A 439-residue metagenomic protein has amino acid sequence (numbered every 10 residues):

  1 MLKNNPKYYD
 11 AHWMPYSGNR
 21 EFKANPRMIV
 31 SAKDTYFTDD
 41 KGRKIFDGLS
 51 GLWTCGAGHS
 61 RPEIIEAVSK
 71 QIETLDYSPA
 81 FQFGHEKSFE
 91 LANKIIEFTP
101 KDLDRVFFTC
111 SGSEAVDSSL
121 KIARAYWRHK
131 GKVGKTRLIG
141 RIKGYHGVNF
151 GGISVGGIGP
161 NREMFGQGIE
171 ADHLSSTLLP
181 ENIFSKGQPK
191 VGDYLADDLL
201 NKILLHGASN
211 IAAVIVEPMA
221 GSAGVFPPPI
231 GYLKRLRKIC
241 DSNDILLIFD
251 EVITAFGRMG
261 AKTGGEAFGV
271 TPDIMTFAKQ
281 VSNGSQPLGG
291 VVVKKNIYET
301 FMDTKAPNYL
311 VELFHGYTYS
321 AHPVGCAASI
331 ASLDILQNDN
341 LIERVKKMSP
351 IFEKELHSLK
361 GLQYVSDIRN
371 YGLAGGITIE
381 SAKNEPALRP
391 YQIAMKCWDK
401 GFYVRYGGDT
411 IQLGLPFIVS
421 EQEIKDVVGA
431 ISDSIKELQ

Functional and structural regions predicted by a protein language model:
M1-Q439: Conserved N-terminal phosphate-binding loop of PLP-dependent enzymes in the Aspartate aminotransferase
